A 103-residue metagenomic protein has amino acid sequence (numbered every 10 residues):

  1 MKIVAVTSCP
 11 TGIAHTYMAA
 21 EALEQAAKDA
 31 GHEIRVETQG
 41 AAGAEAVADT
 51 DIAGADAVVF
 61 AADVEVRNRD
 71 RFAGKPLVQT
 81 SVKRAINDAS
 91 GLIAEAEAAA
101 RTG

Functional and structural regions predicted by a protein language model:
M1-K2, S8-A27: Glycine-rich phosphate/diphosphate-binding loop of Rossmann-like nucleotide-binding domains
I3-V4, L77-G103: Ser/Thr/Gly-rich flexible loops in soluble cytosolic domains mediating phosphotransfer, phosphorylation
A14, N68-R69: Glycine/Thr-rich phosphate-binding loops of Rossmann-like dinucleotide-binding domains
A19-E24, K75-P76, A94-E95: Short, solvent-exposed amphipathic alpha-helical segments in soluble enzyme and RNA/protein-processing domains
K28-D56: N-terminal beta-loop-helix "entrance" segment that forms/cooperates in small-molecule cofactor or anionic ligand
A30, A73-K75: Short, structured coil segments at secondary-structure junctions
A62-V66: Short, polar loop motifs at secondary-structure junctions
